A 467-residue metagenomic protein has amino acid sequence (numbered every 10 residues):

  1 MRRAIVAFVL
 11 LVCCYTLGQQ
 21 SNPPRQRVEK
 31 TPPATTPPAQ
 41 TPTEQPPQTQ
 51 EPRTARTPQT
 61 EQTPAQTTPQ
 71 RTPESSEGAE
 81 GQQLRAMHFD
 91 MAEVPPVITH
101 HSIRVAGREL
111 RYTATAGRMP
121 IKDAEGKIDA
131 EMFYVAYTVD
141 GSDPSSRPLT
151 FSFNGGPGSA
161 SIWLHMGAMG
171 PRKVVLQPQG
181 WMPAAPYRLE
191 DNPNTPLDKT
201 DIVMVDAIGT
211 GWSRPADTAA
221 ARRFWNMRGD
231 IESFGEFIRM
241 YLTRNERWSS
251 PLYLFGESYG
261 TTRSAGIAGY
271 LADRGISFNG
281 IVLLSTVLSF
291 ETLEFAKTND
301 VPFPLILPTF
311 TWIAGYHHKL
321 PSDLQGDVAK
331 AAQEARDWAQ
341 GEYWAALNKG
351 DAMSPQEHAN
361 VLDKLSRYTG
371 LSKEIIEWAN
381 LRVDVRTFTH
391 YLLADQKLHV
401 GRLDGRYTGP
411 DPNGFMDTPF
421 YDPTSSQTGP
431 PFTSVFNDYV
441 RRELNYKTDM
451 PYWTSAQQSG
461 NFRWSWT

Functional and structural regions predicted by a protein language model:
L17-M91: Compositionally biased, proline/threonine/alanine/serine-rich low-complexity intrinsically disordered stretches
Q48, Q66-R85, G126-W225: N-terminal cap/lid subdomain of alpha/beta-hydrolase-fold enzymes
D90-G141: N-terminal cap/lid segment of alpha/beta-hydrolase-fold proteins
R118, V174-S249, E291-L293, N299-D323 (+5 more regions): Active-site-proximal cap/loop segments of hydrolase catalytic domains
P171-L176, G269-K373: A catalytic-pocket lid/entrance helix-loop region that shapes and gates access to the active site across common
E246-Y259: Alpha/beta-hydrolase fold nucleophile elbow
G260-A265: Catalytic nucleophile loop
A346-T467: Alpha/beta-hydrolase fold catalytic core
